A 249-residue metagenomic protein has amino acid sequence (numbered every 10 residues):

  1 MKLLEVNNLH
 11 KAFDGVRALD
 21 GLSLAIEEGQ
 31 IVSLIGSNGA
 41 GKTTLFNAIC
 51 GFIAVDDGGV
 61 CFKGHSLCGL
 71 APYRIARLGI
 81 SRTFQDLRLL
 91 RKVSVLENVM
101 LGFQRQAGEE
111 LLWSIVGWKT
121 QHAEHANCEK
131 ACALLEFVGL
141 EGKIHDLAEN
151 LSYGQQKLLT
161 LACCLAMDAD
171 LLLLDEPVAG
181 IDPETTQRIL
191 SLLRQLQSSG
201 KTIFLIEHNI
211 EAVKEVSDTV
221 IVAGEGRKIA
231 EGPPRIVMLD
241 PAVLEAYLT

Functional and structural regions predicted by a protein language model:
I35-S37: The feature captures the beta-strand-to-loop junction immediately N-terminal to the Walker
G58-H65, L78: Conserved ABC transporter NBD signature motif
L111-K143, S191-R194: Conserved ABC ATPase "signature" region
L147-L151: Conserved ABC ATPase signature
L172-E176: Catalytic Walker B motif of ABC-type/P-loop ATPase nucleotide-binding domains
V213-E215: A short, surface-exposed alpha-helical micro-motif characterized by mixed small hydrophobic and charged/polar residues
